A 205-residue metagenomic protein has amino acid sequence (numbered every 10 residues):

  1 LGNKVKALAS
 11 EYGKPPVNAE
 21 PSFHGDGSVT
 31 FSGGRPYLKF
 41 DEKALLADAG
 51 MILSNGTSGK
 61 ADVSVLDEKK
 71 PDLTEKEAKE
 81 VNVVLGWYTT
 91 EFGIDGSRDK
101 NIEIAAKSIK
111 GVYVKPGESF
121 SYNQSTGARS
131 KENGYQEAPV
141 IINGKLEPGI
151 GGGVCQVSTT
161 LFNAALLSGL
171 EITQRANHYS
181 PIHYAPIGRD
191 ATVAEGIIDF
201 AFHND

Functional and structural regions predicted by a protein language model:
L1-D205: Surface-exposed, secretory/extracytoplasmic low-complexity segments enriched in Ser/Thr/Asn/Gly/Pro
